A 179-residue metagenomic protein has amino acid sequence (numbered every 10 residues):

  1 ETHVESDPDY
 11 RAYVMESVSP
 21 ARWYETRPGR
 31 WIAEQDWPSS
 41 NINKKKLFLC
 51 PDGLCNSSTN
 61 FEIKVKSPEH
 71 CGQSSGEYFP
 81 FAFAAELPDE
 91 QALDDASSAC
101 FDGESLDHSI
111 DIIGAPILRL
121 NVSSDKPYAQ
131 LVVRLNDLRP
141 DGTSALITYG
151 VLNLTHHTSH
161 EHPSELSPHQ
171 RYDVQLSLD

Functional and structural regions predicted by a protein language model:
E1-D179: C-terminal, loop-rich substrate-recognition/catalytic regions characterized by aromatic stacking residues
